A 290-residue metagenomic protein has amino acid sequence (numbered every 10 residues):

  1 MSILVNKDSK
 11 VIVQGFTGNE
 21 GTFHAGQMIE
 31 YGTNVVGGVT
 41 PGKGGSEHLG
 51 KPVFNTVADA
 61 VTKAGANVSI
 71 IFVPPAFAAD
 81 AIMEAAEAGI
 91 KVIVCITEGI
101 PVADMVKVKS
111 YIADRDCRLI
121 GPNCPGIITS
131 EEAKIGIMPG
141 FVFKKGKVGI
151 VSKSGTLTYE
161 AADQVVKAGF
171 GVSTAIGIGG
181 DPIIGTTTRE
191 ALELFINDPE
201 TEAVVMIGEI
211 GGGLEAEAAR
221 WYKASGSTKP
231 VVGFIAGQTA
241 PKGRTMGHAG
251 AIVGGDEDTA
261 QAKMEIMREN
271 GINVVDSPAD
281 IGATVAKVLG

Functional and structural regions predicted by a protein language model:
M1-G290: Catalytic-core regions of core metabolic enzymes, especially those transforming organic acids/acyl-group intermediates
